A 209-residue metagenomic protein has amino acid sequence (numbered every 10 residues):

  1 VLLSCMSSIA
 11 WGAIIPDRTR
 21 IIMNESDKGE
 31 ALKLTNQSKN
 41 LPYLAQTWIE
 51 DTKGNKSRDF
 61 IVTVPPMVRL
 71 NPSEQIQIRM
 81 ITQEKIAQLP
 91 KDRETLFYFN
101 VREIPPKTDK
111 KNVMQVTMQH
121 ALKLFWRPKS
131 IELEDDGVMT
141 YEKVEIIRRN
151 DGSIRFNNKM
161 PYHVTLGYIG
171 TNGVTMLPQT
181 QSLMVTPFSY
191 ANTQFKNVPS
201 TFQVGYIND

Functional and structural regions predicted by a protein language model:
W11-T35, D136-R148: Beta-sheet-dominated interaction scaffolds and their linkers
D27-G29, P42, Q75, E94-L96 (+1 more regions): Extracytoplasmic
E30-N36, M80, F97-R102, G152-N158: Buried hydrophobic-core signal for structured, non-transmembrane domains
S38-N55, K159-M176: Short acidic, flexible loop segments centered on an aromatic residue
N55-L89, V174-T201: Intrinsically disordered, low-complexity Pro/Gly/Ser/Thr-rich segments with frequent PxxP/GP/PP motifs and embedded
K85-I131, D135, P199-D209: Terminal connector regions
D135-H163, Y168: A mid-sequence, solvent-exposed acidic-amphipathic segment
